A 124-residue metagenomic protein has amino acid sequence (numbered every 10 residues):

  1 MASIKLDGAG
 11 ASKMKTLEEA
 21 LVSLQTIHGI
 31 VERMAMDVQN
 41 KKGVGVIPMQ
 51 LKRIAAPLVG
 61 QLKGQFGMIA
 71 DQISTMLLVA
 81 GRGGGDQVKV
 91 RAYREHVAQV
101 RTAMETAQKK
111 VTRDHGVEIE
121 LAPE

Functional and structural regions predicted by a protein language model:
M1-M34, D86-E124: Amphipathic, coiled-coil-like alpha-helical segments
E18-Q25, G45, M49, G67-D71: Alpha-helix N-cap/helix-start motif at coil-to-helix transitions, marked by capping-box chemistry
E32-I54: Alpha-helical segments in soluble extracytoplasmic regions
D37-N40, Q65-M68, Q72-T75, R113-V117: Charged, alpha-helical coiled-coil and linker scaffolds that mediate dimerization/oligomerization and interdomain
V38-V46, Q61-M68, G84-R91: Short acidic, glycine/proline-enriched loop segments that cap or flank alpha-helices
Q50, Q61-V79, R91-H96: Short, well-ordered alpha-helical segments that carry or flank key catalytic/ligand-binding motifs at enzyme/regulatory
I73-G85, T102-E105: Long amphipathic alpha-helical coiled-coil segments
